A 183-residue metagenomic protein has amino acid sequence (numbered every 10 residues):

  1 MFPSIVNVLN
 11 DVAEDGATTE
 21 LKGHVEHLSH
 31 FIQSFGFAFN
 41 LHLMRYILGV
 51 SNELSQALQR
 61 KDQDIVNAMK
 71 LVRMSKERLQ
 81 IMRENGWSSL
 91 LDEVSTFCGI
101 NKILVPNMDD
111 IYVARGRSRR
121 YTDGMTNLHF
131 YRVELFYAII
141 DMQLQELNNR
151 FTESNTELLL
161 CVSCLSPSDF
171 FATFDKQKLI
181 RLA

Functional and structural regions predicted by a protein language model:
M1-A183: Alpha-helical structural modules in large enzymes and assemblies
